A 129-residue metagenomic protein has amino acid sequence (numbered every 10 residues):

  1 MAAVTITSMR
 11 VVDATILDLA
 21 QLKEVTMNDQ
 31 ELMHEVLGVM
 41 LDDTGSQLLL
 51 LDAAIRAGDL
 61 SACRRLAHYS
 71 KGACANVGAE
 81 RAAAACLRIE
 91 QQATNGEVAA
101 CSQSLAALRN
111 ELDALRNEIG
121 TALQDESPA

Functional and structural regions predicted by a protein language model:
M1-A129: Two-component system phosphorelay core
